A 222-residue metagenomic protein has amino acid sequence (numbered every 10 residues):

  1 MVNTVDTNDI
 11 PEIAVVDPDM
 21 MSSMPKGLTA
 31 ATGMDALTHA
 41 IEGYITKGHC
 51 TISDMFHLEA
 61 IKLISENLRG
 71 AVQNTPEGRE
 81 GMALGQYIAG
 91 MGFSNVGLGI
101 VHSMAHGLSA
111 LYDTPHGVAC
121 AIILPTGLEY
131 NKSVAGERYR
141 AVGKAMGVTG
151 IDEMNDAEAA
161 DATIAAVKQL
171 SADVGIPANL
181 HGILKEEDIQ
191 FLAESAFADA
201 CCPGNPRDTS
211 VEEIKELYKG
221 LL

Functional and structural regions predicted by a protein language model:
M1-V96: Carboxylate- and glycine-rich phosphate/diphosphate-binding segment that chelates Mg2+/Mn2+
S22-M24, G43-G48, N67, A71 (+6 more regions): Alpha-helix C-capping/helix-to-loop hinge sites
M34, I61, V101, C120-A121 (+3 more regions): A general structural signal for well-ordered alpha-helical segments in protein cores
L37-I41, M82-G90, M104, L124 (+4 more regions): Short alpha-helical scaffolding segments that buttress acidic/His motifs in well-ordered protein cores
K47-F56, G70-G81, V96-V101, E153-A157 (+2 more regions): Flexible, glycine/charged-enriched surface loops at secondary-structure junctions
V96-A162, K168: C-terminal catalytic subdomain
Y139, T149-L222: C-terminal charged capping/lid subdomain of soluble metabolic enzymes
